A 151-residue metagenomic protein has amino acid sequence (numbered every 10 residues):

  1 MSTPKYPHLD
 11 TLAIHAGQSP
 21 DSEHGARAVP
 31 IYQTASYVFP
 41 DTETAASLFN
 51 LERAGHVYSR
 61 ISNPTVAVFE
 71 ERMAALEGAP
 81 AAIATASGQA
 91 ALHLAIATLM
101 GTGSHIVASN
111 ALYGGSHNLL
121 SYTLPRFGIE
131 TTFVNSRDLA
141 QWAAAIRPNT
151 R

Functional and structural regions predicted by a protein language model:
S2-N63, E71: N-terminal "arm"/small-domain region of PLP-dependent enzymes with the aminotransferase-like
D41-H93, N118-Y122: Conserved N-terminal alpha-helix of the aminotransferase class I/II PLP-enzyme fold
Y58-S59, A84-T85, S109-N110, T131-V134: Glycine- and other small-residue-rich loops at beta-strand/loop junctions that grip anionic moieties
R72, A95, Q141-A145: CheY-like receiver
L76-P80, M100-G103, P148: Short helix-loop-beta connector
G78-A79, A90, H105, L139-Q141: Well-ordered alpha/beta subsegment
T98-S116, V134-N135: Conserved PLP-anchoring active-site segment centered on the Schiff-base-forming lysine
N118-R151: PLP-dependent aminotransferase-class I/II
